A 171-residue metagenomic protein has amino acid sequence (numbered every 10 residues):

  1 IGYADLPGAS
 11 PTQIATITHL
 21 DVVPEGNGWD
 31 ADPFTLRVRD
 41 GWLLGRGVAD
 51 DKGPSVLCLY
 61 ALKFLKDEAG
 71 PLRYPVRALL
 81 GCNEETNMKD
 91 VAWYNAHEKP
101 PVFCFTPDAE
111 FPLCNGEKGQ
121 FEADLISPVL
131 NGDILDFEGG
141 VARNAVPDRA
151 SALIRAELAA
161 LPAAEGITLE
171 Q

Functional and structural regions predicted by a protein language model:
I1-R46, D67-L72: Acidic/His- and Gly-rich active-site-bordering loop/insert found across diverse amide/peptide-bond hydrolases
T16, R37-E85, D124-V129, D148-E157: Alpha-helical metal-binding/catalytic segments enriched in His/Glu/Asp
L20-V22, V76-N87, P107-P112: Acidic, glycine-rich active-site loops and adjacent beta-strand->loop/helix elements that engage anionic groups
G26-G28, L57, M88, N115: Active-site-proximal flexible loops/turns
D32, L72-Y74, F121, E165: Residue-level signal for beta-strand positions within conserved beta-sheet cores that form or flank
P54, D90-V91: Residues at alpha-helix caps and immediate loop-helix transition turns in enzyme cores, especially N- and C-cap
E85, V91-Q171: Midchain, well-structured core segments that form catalytic/ion-binding scaffolds
